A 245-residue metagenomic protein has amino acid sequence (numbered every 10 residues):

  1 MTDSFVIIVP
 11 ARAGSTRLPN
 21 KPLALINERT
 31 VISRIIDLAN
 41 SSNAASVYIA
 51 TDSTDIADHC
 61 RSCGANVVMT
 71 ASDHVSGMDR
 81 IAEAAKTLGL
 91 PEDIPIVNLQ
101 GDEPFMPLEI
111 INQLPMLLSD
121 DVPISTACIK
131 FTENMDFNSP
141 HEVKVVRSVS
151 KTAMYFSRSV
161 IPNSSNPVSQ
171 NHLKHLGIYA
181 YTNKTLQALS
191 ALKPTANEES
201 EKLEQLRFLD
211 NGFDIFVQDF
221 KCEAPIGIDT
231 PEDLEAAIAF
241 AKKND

Functional and structural regions predicted by a protein language model:
D3-T51: N-terminal glycine-rich phosphate-binding loop and ensuing alpha1 helix
I7, V47-I49, I96, S125 (+1 more regions): Hydrophobic/aromatic residues located in beta-strands of well-ordered beta-sheets within soluble catalytic
A11, T51-D52, Q100, C128-I129: Short beta-strand/turn micro-motifs composed of small residues that flank or help shape donor/cofactor-binding pockets
A44, E92-D93, D120-P123, F213: Short, high-confidence coil segments that cap the C-terminus of an alpha-helix and link into the following beta-strand
Y48, T54-M116: Short phosphate-binding loop-to-helix
M106-T195: Conserved core of the sugar-phosphate nucleotidyltransferase
Q170-D245: Conserved alpha/beta core of the MobA/IspD/sugar-nucleotide pyrophosphorylase nucleotidyltransferase superfamily
